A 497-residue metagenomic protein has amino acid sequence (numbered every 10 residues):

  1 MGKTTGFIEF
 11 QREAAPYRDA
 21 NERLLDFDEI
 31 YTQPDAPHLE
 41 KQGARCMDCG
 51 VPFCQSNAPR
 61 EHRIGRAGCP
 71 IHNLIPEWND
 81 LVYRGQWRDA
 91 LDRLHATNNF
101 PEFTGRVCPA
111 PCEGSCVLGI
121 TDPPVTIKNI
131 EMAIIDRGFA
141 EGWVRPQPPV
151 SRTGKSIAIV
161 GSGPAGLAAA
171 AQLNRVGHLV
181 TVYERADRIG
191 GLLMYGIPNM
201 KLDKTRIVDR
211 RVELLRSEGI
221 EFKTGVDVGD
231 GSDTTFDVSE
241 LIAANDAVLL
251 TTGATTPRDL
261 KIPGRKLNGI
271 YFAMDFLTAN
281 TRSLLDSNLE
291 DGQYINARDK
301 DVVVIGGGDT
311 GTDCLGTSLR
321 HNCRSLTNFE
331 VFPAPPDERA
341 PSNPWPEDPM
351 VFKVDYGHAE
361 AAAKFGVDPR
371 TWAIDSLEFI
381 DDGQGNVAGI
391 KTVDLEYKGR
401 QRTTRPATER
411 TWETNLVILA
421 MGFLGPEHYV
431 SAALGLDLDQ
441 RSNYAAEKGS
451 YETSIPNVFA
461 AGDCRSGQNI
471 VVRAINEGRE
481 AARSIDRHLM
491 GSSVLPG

Functional and structural regions predicted by a protein language model:
T5-T32, K41-A44, P70-V82, L94 (+11 more regions): Beta1-alpha1 glycine-rich phosphate/pyrophosphate-binding loop at the start of Rossmann-like nucleotide-binding domains
R12-P37, Q42-R45, G50, I380 (+3 more regions): C-terminal catalytic lobe of FAD-dependent flavoproteins
E40-S56, E61-P149, R216, T224 (+4 more regions): Glycine/serine-rich phosphate-binding loop and adjoining beta1-alpha1 elements at the start of nucleotide-handling
A44-G50, V302-V303, S450-R479: Short FAD-binding loop at a beta-strand-to-alpha-helix junction that anchors the flavin cofactor in diverse
D89, S151, S156-V160, V212-I262 (+4 more regions): Feature captures the FAD/FMN-dependent oxidoreductase FAD-binding
R152-A165, A297-G308: Beta1/beta-strand and adjacent pyrophosphate-binding region of the FAD-binding site in flavoprotein oxidoreductases
K266-D299, K398-Q468: FAD-site-proximal beta/loop scaffold in flavoenzymes
G311-G316, H321, A461-L495: A conserved FAD-binding loop/helix module that cradles the flavin
